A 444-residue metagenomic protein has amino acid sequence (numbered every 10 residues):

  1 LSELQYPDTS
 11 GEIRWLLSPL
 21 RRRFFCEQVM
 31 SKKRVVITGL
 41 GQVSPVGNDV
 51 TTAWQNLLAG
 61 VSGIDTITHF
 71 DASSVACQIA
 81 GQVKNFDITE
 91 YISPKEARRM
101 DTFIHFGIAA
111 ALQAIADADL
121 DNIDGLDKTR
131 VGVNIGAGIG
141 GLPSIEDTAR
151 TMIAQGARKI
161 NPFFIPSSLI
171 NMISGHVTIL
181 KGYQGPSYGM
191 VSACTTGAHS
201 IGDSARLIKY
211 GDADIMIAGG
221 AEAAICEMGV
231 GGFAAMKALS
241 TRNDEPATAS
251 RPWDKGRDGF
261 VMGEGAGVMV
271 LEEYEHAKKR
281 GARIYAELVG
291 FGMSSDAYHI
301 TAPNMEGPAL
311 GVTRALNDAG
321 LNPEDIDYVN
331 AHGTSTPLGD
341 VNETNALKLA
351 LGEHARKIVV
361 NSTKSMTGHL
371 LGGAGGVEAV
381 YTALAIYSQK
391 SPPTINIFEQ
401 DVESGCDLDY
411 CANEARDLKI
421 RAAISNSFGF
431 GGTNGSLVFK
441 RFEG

Functional and structural regions predicted by a protein language model:
C26-E96, E275-E287, Y381-T394, K440-G444: ACP-dependent fatty acid/polyketide chain-elongation machinery
V29-K32, T66-A109, G140-D203, D212 (+2 more regions): Conserved catalytic cysteine-centered active-site region of acyl-thioester-dependent Claisen-condensing enzymes
R34-T38, D65, D244-A319, D327-Y328 (+1 more regions): Condensing-enzyme catalytic core mediating Claisen C-C bond formation in acyl metabolism
G39, L57, A111, V133 (+11 more regions): Conserved small-residue
A114-D127, A277-G281, V312-Y328, A350-H354: Phosphate/pyrophosphate-binding loops at sites that engage ATP/ADP/AMP, CoA/4′-phosphopantetheine, polyphosphate
A154-N161, H199-G202, R206, A223-K279 (+3 more regions): Glycine-/small-residue-rich "gating" segment that lines the acyl/pantetheine channel and substrate pocket
D212-D258, F291-M305, G333-D340, K357-L408: Acyl-CoA/ACP chain-elongation machinery
